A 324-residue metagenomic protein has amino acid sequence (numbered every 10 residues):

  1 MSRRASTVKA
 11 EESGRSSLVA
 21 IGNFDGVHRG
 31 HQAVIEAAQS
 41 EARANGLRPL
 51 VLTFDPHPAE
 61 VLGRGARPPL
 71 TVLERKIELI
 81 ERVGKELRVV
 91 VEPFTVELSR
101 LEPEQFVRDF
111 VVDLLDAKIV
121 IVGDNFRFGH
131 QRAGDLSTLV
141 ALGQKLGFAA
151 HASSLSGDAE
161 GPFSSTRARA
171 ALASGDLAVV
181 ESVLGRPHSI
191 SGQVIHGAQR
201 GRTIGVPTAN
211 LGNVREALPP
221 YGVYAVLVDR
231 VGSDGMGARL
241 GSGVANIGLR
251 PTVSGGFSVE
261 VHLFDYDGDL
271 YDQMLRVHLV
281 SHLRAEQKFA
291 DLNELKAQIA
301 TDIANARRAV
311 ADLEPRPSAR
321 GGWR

Functional and structural regions predicted by a protein language model:
M1-K9, T71, V90: Short acidic-hydrophobic, aromatic-tinged amphipathic segments that line or gate anion-handling sites
A10-V72: N-terminal catalytic cores of NTP/NDP-binding nucleotidyl/phosphoryl-transfer enzymes
A20-G22, L52, V90-P93, I119-N125 (+1 more regions): Short beta-strands and strand-loop turn motifs
P68-I77, R100-V107: Glycine-rich, highly charged phosphate/nucleotide-binding loops
V72-V91: A glycine-rich helix N-cap at a beta->alpha junction
L98-P207, A290-I299, I303, V310 (+1 more regions): Classical nucleotidyltransferase
G197-R324: Phosphate/ribose-recognition catalytic cores of enzymes acting on nucleotide-derived substrates
